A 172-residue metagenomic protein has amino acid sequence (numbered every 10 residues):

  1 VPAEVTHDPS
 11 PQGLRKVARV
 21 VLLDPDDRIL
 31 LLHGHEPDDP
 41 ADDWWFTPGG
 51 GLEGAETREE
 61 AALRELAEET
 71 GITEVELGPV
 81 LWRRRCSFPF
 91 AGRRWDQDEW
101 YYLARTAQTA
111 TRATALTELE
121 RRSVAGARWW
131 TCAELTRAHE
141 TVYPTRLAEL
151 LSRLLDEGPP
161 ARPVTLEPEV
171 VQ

Functional and structural regions predicted by a protein language model:
P2, V80-L81: Local beta-strand/beta-hairpin segments that build beta-sheet-rich folds
P2-F46, E59, E74: N-terminal strand-loop-strand
L14, W45, W82, A127-W130: Tryptophan-centric aromatic hotspots in well-structured domains and transmembrane helices
R15, D42, T47, W95-E99 (+1 more regions): Short connector loops at helix/strand junctions that flank enzyme active sites, especially segments positioning acidic
H33, L81-R84: Short hydrophobic alpha-helix segments
W44, P48, G54, F90-A91 (+2 more regions): Functional cleft and adjacent loop/helix regions within the main domain that mediate ligand binding or catalysis
L52-E76, R84-V142, V171: Unchanged
P144-Q172: Charged phosphate-binding loop/patch that engages nucleotide di/tri-phosphates or the phosphate backbone of nucleic
